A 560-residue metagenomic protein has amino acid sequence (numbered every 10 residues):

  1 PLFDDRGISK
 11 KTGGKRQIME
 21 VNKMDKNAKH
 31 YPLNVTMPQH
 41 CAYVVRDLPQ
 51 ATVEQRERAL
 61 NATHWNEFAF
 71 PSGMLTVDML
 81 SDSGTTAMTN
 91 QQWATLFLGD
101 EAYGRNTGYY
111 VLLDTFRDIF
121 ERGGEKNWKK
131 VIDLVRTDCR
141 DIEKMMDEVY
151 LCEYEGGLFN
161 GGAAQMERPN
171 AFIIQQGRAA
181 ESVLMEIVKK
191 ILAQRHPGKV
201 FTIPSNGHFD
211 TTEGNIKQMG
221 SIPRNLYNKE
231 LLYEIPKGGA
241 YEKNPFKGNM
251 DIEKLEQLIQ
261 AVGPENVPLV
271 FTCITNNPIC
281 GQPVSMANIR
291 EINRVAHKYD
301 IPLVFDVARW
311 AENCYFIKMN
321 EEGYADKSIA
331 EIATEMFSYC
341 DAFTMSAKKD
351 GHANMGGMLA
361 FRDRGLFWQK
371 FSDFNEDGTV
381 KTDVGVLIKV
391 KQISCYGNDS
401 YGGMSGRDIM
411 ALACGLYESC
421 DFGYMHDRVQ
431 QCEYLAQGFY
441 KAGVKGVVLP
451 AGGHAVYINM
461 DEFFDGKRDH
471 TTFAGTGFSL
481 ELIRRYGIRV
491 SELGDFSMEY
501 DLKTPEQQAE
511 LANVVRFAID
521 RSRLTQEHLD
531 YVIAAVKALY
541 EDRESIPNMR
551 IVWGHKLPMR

Functional and structural regions predicted by a protein language model:
P1-K23: Short, Lys/Arg-enriched N-terminal segments with co-localized hydrophobic residues within the first ~10-30 amino acids
D25-H64, D82, G104-V111, T115-V444 (+1 more regions): Conserved PLP-enzyme active-site core in the AAT-like
A69-N90, A102-D114, Y500-K503: A structural motif shared across PLP-dependent enzymes of the aminotransferase-like
N90-A94, V267-I274, L412, N513 (+1 more regions): Residues forming anionic-ligand binding surfaces in small-molecule and nucleic-acid pockets of primarily soluble enzymes
N90-E101, Q165-P169: Glycine-/proline-rich flexible loop or hinge segments
G123, Q194-R195, S419-C420, S497-R560: PLP-dependent enzyme catalytic core of the Aspartate aminotransferase-like
K389-I393, I409-E418, H454-F464, A509-R516 (+1 more regions): Short acidic (Asp/Glu) and glycine-rich catalytic loops that position anionic groups and cofactors
G446-D520, Q526, M559-R560: Conserved PLP-binding catalytic core of the aspartate aminotransferase-like
